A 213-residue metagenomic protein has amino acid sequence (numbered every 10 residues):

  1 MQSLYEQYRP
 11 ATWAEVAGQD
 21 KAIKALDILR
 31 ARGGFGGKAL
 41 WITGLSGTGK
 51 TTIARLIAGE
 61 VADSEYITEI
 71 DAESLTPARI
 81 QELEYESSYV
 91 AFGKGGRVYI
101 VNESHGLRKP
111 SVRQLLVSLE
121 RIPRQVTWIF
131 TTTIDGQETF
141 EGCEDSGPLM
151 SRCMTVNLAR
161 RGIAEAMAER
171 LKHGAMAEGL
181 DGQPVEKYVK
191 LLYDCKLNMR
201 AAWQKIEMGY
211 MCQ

Functional and structural regions predicted by a protein language model:
M1-A159, I163-A166, R170-M176, Q183-Y193 (+1 more regions): P-loop/Walker A NTP-binding region and its immediately flanking N-terminal helices in P-loop NTPase folds
N198: Short, conserved catalytic/metal-binding motifs centered on acidic residues
M211-Q213: Loop-to-helix "switch" segment enriched in basic and acidic residues adjacent to catalytic/ligand pockets
